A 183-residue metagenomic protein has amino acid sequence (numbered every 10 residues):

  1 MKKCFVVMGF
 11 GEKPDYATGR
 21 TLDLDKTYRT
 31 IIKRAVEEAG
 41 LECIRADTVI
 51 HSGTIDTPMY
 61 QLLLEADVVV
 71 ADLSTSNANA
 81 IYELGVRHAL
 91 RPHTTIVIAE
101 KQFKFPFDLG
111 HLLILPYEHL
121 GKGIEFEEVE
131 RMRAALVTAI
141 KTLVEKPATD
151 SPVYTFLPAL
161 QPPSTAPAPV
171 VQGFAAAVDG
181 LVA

Functional and structural regions predicted by a protein language model:
M1-H51, L62-A66: Conserved N-terminal substructure of TIR/SEFIR domains
T54-M59: Short acidic active-site motifs
Y60, L73-T142: Cross-kingdom TIR/SEFIR domain
Q61-L63, T95-L109, D150-P167: A short, terminal or domain-edge coil/loop segment
L113-A183: C-terminal interaction surface of TIR/SEFIR-family domains
